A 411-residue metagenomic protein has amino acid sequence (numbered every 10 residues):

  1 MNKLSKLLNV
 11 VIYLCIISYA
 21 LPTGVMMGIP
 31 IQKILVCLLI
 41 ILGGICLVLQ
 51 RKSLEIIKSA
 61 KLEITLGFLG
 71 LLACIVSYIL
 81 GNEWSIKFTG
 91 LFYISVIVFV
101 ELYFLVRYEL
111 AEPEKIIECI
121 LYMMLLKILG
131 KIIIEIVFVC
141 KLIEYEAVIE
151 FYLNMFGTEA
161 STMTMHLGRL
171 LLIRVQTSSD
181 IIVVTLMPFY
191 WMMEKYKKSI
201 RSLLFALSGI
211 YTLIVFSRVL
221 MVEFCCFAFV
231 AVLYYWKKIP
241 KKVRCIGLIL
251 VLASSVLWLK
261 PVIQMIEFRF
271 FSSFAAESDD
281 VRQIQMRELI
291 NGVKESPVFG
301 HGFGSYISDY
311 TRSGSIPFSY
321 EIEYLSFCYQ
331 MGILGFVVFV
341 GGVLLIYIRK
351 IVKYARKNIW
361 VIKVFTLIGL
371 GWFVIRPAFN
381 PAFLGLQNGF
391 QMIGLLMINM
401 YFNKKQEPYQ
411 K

Functional and structural regions predicted by a protein language model:
M1-K52, L72-L80, F373-P377, G389: N-terminal signal-anchor transmembrane segment
M1-N9, L47-Q50, E55, R356-V361 (+1 more regions): A juxtamembrane structural motif centered on a specific transmembrane helix
K61, I200, L233, M331-V374 (+1 more regions): Hydrophobic transmembrane alpha-helices and their immediate junctions
L62-L71, E83-I128, I132: Aromatic-anchored transmembrane helix interface
E118-Y145, L171-F216, M221-L233: Alpha-helical transmembrane segments of multi-pass inner-membrane proteins
I133-E135, Y235-S273, N291: A membrane-periplasm/extracellular boundary helix in multi-pass inner-membrane enzymes that assemble envelope glycans
F271-M331, K353-Y354: Long extracytoplasmic/lumenal interhelical loops at the membrane interface of multi-pass membrane proteins
T366-R376, P381-K411: Transmembrane alpha-helices of multi-pass inner-membrane enzymes
